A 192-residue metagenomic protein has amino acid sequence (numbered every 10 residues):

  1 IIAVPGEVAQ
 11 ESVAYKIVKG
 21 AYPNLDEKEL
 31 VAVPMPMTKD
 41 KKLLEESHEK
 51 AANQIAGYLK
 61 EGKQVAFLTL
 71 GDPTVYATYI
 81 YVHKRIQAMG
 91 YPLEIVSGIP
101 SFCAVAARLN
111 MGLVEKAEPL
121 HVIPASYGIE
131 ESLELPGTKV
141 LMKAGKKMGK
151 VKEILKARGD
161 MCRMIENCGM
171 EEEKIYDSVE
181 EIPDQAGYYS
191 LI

Functional and structural regions predicted by a protein language model:
I1-Y91, E180-P183, S190: Class I S-adenosyl-L-methionine
V4-P5, L133-I192: A contiguous loop/helix-start segment that scaffolds small-molecule binding in enzyme catalytic cores
V8-E11, P100-C103, M170-E172: Short gly/pro/ser/thr-enriched loop/turn and capping motifs at secondary-structure boundaries
A32, F67-T69, I95-G98, M164-E166: General beta-strand structural signal in soluble alpha/beta enzymes
P36-K41, G128-E130, M170-E172: A short acidic, often aromatic-flanked loop/helix-cap motif at beta-alpha or helix-coil junctions that lines enzyme
Q54-A56, A125-L133, K146-K150: A short, acidic, amphipathic alpha-helical segment used as a generic capping/interface helix at domain edges
T74-L135, P183: Class I SAM-dependent methyltransferase SAM-binding "motif I" and its flanking Rossmann-like core
